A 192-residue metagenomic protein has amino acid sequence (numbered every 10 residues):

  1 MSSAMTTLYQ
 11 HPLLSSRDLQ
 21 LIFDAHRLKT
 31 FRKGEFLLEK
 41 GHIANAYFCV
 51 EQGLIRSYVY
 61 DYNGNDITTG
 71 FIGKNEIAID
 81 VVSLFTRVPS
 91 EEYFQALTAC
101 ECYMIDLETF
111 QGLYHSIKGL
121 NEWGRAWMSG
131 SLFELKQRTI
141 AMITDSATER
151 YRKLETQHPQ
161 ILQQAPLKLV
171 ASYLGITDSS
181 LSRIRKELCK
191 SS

Functional and structural regions predicted by a protein language model:
M1, T109-F110, S116-L120, G124-R125 (+5 more regions): Alpha-helical bundle regulatory/interaction domains
M1-R27: Cyclic nucleotide-binding regulatory module and flanking cytosolic helices
L28-K29, N45-V50, T69-G70: His/acidic/aromatic-lined binding-pocket segments of jelly-roll/cupin-type domains and related regulatory beta-sandwich
G34, N45, C49-Y58, N75: Glycine- and acidic-residue-biased ligand/ion/polar-headgroup-sensing regions
L37-H42: Short phosphate-coordinating micro-motif centered on Lys-Gly-acidic
Y58-Y60, L97: A generic structural motif
T68-R125: Cyclic-nucleotide recognition modules
D145-S192: Phosphate-/nucleic-acid-contacting segments
